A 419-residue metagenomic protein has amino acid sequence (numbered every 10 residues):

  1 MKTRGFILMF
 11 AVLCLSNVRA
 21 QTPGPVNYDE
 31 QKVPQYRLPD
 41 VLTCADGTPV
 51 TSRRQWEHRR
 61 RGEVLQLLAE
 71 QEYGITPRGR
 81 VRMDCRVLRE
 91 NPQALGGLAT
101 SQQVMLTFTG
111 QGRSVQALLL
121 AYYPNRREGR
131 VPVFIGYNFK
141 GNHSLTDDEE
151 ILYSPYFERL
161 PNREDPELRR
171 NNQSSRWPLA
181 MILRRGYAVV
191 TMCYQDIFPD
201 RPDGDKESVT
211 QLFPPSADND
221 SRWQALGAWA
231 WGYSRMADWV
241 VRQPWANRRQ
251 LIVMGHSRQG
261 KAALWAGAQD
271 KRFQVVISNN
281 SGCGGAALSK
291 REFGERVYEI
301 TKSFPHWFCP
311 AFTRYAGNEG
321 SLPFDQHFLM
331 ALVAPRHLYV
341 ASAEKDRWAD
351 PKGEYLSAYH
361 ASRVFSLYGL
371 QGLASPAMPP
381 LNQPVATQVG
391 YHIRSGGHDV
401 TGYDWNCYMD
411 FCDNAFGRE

Functional and structural regions predicted by a protein language model:
G5-C14: Sec-dependent N-terminal signal peptides
Q21-P77, F411: N-terminal pre-domain segments of enzymes
L118-A121, G129-F139: Short beta-strand element of the alpha/beta-hydrolase
G136-R242, N247, S289-R291: Cap/lid segment of the alpha/beta-hydrolase catalytic domain
S216, S278-L329, E354-S375: Mobile cap/lid helix-loop segments that gate and shape the active-site cleft of serine hydrolases
R235-E299, N318-E319: Primarily recognizes the serine-hydrolase "nucleophile elbow" in alpha/beta-hydrolase and SGNH/GDSL folds
S303, A358-E419: C-terminal catalytic histidine-bearing segment of alpha/beta-hydrolase fold enzymes
A334-A349, R394-G396: Conserved strand-to-loop "acid loop" that flanks and positions the catalytic carboxylate
